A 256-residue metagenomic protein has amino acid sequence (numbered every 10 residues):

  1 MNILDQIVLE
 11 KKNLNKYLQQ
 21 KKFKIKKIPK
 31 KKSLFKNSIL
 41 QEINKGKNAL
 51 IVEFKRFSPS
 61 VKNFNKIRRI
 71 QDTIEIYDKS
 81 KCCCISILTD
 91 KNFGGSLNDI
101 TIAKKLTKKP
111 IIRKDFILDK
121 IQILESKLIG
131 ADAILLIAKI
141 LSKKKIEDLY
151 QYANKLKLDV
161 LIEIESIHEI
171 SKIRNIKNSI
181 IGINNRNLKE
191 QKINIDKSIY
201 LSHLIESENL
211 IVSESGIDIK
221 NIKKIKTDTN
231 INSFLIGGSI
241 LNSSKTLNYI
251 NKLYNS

Functional and structural regions predicted by a protein language model:
M1-K55, P59-S60: N-terminal amphipathic alpha-helix/helix-capping segment at the start of soluble metabolic enzymes
E10, K55-F57, D90, F116 (+5 more regions): Active-site beta-loop-alpha junctions enriched in small/polar residues
L34-N48, G95-F116, L149-E165, I195-V212 (+1 more regions): Alpha-helix-loop-beta-strand connector modules within alpha/beta enzyme cores
A49-I51, C83-S86, P110-I112, D132-L135 (+4 more regions): Structural preference for beta-strand elements that scaffold enzyme active sites
F54-R69, P110-L118, L161-E163, V212-S213 (+1 more regions): Active-site mouth loops of central-metabolism enzymes
R56-I67, T73-F93, I173-S202: Glycine/Thr-rich beta-alpha phosphate-binding loop at enzyme active sites
L118-G130, S166-K177, L201, S207 (+2 more regions): Catalytic cores of alpha/beta
L128-K145, G182-Q191, T229-I250: Glycine-rich phosphate-binding active-site loops on the catalytic face of alpha/beta enzymes
